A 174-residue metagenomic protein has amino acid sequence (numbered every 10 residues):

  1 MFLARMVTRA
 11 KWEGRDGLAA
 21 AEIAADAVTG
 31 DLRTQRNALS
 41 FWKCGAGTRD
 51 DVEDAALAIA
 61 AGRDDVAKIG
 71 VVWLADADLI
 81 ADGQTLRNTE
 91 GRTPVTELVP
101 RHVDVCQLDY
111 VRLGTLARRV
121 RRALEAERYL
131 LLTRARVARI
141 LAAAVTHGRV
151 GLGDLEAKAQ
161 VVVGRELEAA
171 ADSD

Functional and structural regions predicted by a protein language model:
M1-L39, E166-D174: ADP-ribose/NAD+-binding catalytic cleft of ART/PARP-like enzymes
G30-N37, G45-D174: Conserved NAD+-utilizing ADP-ribose enzyme module
